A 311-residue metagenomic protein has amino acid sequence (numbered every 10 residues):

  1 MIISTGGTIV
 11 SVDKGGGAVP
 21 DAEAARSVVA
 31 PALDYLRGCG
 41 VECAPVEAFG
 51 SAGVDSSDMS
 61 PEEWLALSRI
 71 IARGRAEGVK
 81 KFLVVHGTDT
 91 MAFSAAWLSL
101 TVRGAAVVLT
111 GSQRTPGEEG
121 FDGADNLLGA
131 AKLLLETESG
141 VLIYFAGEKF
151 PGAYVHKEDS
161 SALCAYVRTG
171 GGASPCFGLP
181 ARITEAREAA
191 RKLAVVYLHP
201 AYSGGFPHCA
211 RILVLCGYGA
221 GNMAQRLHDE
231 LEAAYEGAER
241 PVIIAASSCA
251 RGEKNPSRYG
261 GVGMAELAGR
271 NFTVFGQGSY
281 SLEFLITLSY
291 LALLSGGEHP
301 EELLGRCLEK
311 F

Functional and structural regions predicted by a protein language model:
M1-G204, H208-F311: Active-site histidine-anchored catalytic micro-motif
